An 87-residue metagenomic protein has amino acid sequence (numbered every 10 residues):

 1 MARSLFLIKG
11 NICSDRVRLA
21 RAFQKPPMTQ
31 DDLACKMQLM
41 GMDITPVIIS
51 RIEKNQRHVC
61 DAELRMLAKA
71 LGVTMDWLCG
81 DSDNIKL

Functional and structural regions predicted by a protein language model:
M1-I8, K69, C79-L87: Short, charged recognition helix plus adjacent turn of helix-turn-helix-like nucleic-acid-binding domains
M1-P26: A short, Lys/Arg-rich alpha-helix, primarily the initiator
C13, Q24-P26, M42, R57-C60: Flexible coil/turn residues that form the inter-helical turn or adjacent wing/linker of helix-turn-helix
D15, D31, V47, D61-L64: Short alpha-helical elements of helix-turn-helix
K25-I52: Short alpha-helical DNA-recognition segment
K36, C60-W77: DNA major-groove recognition helix of helix-turn-helix/homeodomain DNA-binding modules
E53, E63, C79-S82: DNA major-groove recognition helix of helix-turn-helix
